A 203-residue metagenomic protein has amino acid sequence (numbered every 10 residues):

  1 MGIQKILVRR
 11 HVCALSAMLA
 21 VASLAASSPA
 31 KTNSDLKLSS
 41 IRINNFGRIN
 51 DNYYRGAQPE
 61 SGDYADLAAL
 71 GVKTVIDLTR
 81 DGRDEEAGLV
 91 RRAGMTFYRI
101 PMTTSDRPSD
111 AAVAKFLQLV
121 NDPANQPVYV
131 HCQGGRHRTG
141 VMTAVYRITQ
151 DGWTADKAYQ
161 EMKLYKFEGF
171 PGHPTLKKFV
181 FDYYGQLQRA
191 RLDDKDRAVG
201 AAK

Functional and structural regions predicted by a protein language model:
G2-L7, M18-Y129, V141-K203: Cys-dependent protein tyrosine phosphatase-like superfamily
V8-A14: N-terminal export leaders
C132: Short cysteine clusters
G135: Substrate/cofactor-recognition hotspot
R138: Glycine/aspartate-rich loop-and-adjacent alpha/beta segment that forms the canonical ThDP
